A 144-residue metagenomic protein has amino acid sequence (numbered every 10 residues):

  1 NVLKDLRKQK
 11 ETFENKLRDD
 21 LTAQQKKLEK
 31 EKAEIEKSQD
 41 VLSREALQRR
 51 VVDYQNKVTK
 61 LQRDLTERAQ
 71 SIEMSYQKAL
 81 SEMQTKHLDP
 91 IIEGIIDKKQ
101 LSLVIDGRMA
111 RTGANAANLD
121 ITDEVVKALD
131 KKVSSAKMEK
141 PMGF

Functional and structural regions predicted by a protein language model:
N1-F144: Amphipathic, charged alpha-helical segments and their helix-to-coil junctions in extracytoplasmic/peripheral assemblies
